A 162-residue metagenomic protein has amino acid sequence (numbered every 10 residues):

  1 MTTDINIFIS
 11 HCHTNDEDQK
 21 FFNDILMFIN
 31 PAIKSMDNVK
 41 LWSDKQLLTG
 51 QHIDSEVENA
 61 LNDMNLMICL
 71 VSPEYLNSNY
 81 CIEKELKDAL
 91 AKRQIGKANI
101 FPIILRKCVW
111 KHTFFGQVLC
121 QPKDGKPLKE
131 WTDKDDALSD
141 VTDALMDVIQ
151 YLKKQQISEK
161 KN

Functional and structural regions predicted by a protein language model:
M1-L66, A89-N99, L105-C108, D136-N162: Conserved N-terminal substructure of TIR/SEFIR domains
D16-E17, L76-S78, K129-W131: A generic structural signal for short coil/turn motifs at secondary-structure boundaries
D18-F22, N79-I82, T113: A short acidic (Asp/Glu
C69: Redox-cofactor binding/interface segments in oxidoreductases and associated redox assembly factors
P73-E74, I103-K111: Short beta-alpha junction loops
P73-I95: Conserved TIR/SEFIR loop-to-helix hotspot centered on a Trp-containing motif with a nearby acidic residue
C108-K123: Glycine-rich, charge-decorated loop segments at or immediately adjacent to ligand/cofactor-binding or catalytic sites
L119-A144: Conserved GTP-binding G-domain of TRAFAC-class P-loop NTPases and closely related GTPase folds
